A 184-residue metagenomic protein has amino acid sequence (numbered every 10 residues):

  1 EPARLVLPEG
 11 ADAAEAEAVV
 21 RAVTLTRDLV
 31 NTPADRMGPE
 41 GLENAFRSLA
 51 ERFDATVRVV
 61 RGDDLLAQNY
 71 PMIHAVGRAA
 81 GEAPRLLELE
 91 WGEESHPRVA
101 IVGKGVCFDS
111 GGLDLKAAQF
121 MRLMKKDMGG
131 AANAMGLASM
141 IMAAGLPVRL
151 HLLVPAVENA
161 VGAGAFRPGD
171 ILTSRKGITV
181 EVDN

Functional and structural regions predicted by a protein language model:
E1-C107, A143: N-terminal hydrophobic/helix-forming segments and targeting peptides
T24-L29, P97-I101, C107, G111-M124 (+1 more regions): Glycine/charged-rich beta-loop-alpha catalytic/anionic-binding loops adjacent to active sites
R36-E40, A131, A163: Short alpha-helix boundary/capping motifs
F46, R98-I101, S110, D114-E158: Alpha-helical metal-binding/catalytic segments enriched in His/Glu/Asp
Q68-M72, G111-Q119, V161-P168: Short acidic, glycine/serine/threonine-rich loops at helix termini
Y70-G81, A131-G145, L172-T179: Charged, low-complexity, helix/coiled-coil-prone segments
R85-E88, M128-G130, I178-V182: Short, surface-exposed, polar/charged, turn-prone segments marking secondary-structure boundaries
P147-N184: A glycine- and small/hydrophobic-rich beta-loop-beta segment that serves as a flexible "lid/hinge" or phosphate-binding
